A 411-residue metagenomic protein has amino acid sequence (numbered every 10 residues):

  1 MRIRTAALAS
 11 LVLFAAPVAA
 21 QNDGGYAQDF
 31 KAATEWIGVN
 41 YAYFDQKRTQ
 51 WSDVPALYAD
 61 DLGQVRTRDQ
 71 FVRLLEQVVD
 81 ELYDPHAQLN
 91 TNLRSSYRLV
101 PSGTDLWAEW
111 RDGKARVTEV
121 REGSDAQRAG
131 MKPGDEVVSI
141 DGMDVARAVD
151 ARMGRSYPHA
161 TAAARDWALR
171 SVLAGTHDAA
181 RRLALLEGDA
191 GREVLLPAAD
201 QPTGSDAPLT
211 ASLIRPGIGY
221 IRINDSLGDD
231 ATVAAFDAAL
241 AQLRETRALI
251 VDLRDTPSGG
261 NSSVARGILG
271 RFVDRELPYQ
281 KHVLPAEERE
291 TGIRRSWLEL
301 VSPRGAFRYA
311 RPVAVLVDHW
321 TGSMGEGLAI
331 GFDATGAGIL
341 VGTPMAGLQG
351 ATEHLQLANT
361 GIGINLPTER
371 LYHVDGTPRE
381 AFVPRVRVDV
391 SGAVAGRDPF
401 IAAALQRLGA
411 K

Functional and structural regions predicted by a protein language model:
M1-A7: Bacterial N-terminal signal peptides that target proteins for export
A15-P17: N-terminal signal peptide c-region/cleavage motif recognized by signal peptidases
A20-A248, D255-G259, D274-P278, H354-L355 (+2 more regions): Flexible, low-complexity junctional segments that flank or bridge functional domains
H86, T335-L348: Short, well-structured beta-strand/strand-turn elements
S96, S258-L316, W320, G350-G361 (+3 more regions): Gly/Ser/Thr-rich loop/hinge elements
V120, I140, R222-S226, D252-T256 (+4 more regions): Active-site-proximal beta-strand/loop segments in catalytic clefts of secreted hydrolases
T246-I250, R308-A314, T335-G336: Short, surface-exposed connector motifs at secondary-structure boundaries
P384-K411: Low-complexity, Gly/Ser/Thr/Pro-rich intrinsically disordered linker/tail segments
